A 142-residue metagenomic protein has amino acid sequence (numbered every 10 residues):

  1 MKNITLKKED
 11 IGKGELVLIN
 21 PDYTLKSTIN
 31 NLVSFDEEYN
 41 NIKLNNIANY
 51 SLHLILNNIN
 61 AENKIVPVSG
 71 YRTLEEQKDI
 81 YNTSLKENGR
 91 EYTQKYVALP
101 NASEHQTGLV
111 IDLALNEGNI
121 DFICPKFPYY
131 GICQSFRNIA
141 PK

Functional and structural regions predicted by a protein language model:
M1-G70, L74-K142: Extracytoplasmic cell-surface/polysaccharide-interacting catalytic and binding patches
